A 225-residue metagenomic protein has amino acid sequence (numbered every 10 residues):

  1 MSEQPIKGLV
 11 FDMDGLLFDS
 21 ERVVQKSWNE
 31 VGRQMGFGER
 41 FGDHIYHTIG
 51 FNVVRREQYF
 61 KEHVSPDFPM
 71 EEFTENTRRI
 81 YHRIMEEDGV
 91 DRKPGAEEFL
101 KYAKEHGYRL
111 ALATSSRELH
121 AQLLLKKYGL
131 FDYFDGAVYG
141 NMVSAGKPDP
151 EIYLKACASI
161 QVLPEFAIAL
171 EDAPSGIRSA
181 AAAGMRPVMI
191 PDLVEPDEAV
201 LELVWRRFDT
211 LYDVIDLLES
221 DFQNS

Functional and structural regions predicted by a protein language model:
M1-K7, K101-K104, R117-S225: Asp-based, Mg2+/Mn2+-dependent phosphohydrolase catalytic module
E3-H106: N-terminal helical cap/lid subdomain that shapes the substrate entry/recognition surface in HAD-like hydrolases
L17, R92, L110-T114, A145 (+1 more regions): Conserved SAM-binding loop
D19-S20, T48, L112-A113, E171 (+1 more regions): Small/polar loops that bind or transfer phosphate-bearing groups
G42, R56, E71, A113 (+3 more regions): Residue-level detector of family-conserved "landmark" positions at structurally sensitive sites
K61-E71, V90-F99, A111-H120, Q161 (+1 more regions): Short, Lys/Arg-enriched charge-dense amphipathic segments
I80, R109, A173-S175: Electropositive, surface-exposed helix/loop patches at the edges of structured domains that serve as adaptable
